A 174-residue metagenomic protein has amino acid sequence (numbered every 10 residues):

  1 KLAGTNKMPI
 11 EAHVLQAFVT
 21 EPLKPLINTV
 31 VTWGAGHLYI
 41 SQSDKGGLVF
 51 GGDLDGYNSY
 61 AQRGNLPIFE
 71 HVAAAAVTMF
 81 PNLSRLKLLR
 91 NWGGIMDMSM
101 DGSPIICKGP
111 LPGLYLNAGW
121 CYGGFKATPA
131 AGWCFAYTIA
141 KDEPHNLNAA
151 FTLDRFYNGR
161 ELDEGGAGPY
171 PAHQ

Functional and structural regions predicted by a protein language model:
K1-T5: Flavin (primarily FAD) binding-site architecture
N6-K7, P22-G113: Active-site lid/adjacent beta-loop-alpha segment flanking the redox-cofactor pocket in flavoenzymes
K7-V14: Short hydrophobic/aromatic-enriched beta-strand-loop microsegments
A12, E70-H71, A130: A generic alpha-helix surface/boundary motif
V14-Q16, P67-I68: ATP-dependent carboxylate/phosphate-activation module, predominantly the ATP-grasp catalytic core and closely related
Q16-P22: FAD-site-proximal beta/loop scaffold in flavoenzymes
G34-A35, V77-Q174: C-terminal catalytic lobe of FAD-dependent flavoproteins
